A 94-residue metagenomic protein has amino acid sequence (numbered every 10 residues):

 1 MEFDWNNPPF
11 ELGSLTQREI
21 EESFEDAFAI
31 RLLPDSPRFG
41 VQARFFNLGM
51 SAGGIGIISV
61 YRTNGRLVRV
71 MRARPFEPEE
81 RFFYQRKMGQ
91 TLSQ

Functional and structural regions predicted by a protein language model:
M1-Q94: Ribonuclease/tRNase effector modules and their secretory precursors
